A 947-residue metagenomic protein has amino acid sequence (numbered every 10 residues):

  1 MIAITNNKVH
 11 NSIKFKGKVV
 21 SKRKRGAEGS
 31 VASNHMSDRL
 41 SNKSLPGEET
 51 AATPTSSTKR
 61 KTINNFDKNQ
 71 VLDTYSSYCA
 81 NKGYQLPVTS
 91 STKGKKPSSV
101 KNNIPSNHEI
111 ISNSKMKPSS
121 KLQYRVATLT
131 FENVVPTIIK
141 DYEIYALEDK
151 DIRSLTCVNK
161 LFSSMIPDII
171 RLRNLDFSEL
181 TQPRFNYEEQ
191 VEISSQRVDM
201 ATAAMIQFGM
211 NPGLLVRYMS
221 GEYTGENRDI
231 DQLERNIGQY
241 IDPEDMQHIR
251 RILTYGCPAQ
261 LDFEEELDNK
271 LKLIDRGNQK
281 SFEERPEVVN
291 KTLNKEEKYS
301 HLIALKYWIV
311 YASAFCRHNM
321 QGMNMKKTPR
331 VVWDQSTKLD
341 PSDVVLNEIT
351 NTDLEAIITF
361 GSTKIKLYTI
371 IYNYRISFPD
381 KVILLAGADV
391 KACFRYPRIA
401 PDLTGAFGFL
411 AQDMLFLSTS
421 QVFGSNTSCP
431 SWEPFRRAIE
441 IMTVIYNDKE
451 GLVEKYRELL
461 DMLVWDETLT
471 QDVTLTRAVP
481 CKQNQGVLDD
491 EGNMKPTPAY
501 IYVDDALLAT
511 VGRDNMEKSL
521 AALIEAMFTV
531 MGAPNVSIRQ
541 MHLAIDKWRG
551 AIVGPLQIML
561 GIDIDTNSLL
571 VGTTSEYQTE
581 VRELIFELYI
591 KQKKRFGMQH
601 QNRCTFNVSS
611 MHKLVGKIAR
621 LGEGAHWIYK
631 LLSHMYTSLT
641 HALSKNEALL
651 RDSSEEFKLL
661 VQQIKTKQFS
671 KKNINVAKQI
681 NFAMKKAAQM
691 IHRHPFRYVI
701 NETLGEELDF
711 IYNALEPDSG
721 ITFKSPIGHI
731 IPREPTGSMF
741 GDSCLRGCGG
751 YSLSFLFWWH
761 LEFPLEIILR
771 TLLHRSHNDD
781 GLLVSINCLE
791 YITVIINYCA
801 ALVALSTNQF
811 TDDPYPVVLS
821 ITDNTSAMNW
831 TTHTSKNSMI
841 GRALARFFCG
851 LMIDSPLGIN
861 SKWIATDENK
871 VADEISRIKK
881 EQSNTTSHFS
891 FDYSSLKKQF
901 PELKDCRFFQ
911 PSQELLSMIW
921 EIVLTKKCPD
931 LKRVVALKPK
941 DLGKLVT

Functional and structural regions predicted by a protein language model:
N7, N11, G17, S44 (+3 more regions): Non-catalytic, polymerase-adjacent accessory regions of viral genome-replication enzymes
M165, R173-E355, W627-E707: Reverse-transcribing Pol proteins
K280, E284, V288-N447, I564 (+4 more regions): Catalytic-core region of right-hand nucleic acid polymerases
I358-K366, G387, G451-E467, Q471-D472 (+6 more regions): Polymerase palm active-site segment centered on the conserved acidic dipeptide of motif C
D413-A438, F755-I792, S826-S835, M839: A short, polar/acidic, helix/strand-boundary loop motif
L417, V553-G728: C-terminal reverse transcriptase regions that engage the nucleic-acid substrate
T510, C799-K870: RNase H catalytic domain
R770-D812, P816-S820: Acidic helix/loop or adjacent segment enriched in Glu/Asp that either coordinates divalent metal
